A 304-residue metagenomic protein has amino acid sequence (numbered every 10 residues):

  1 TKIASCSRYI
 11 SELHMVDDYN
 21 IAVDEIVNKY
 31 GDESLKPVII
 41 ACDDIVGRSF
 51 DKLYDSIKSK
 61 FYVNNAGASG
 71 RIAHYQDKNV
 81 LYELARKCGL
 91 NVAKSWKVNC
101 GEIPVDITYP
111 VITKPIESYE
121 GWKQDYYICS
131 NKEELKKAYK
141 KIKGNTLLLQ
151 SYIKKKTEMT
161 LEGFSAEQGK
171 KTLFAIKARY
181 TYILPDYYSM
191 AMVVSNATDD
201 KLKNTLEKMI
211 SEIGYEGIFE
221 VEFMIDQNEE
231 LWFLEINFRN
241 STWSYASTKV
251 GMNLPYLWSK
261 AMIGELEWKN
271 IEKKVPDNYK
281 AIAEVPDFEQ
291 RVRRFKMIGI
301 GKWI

Functional and structural regions predicted by a protein language model:
K2-H14: N-terminal beta-loop-helix "entrance" segment that forms/cooperates in small-molecule cofactor or anionic ligand
I21-S34, E102-T108, K140: Short amphipathic alpha-helix with an adjacent loop that forms part of the alpha/beta core around
E33-Q76, G89-K94: A short, GP-enriched loop/loop-strand-helix hinge that lies immediately N-terminal to, or at the N-terminal rim
I72-L148, K154, E167-G169, D200-N204: Active-site nucleotide/adenylate-binding loops and adjacent lid/helix of ATP-dependent enzymes
V111, T172, W232-E235: Protein kinase-like catalytic core scaffold
E133, S151-G214, I225, N237-M262: ATP-dependent carboxylate/phosphate-activation module, predominantly the ATP-grasp catalytic core and closely related
E216-N228: A short glycine-rich, hydrophobically flanked beta-strand micro-motif that places a catalytic Asp/Glu for divalent metal
K260-I304: Peripheral (often C-terminal) accessory segments that flank ATP-dependent C-N-forming ligase machineries
